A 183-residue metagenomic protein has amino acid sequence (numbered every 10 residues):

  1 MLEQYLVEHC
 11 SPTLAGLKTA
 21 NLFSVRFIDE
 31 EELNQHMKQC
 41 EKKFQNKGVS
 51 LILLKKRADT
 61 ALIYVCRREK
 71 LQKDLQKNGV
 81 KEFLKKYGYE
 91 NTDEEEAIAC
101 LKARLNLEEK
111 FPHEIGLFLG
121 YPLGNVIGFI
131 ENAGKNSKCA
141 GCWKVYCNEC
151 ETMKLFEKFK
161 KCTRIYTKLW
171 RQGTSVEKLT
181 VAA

Functional and structural regions predicted by a protein language model:
M1-R57: A structured, charge-rich N-terminal accessory region that forms the first stable segment of a protein and links
L33, K73-D74, I127: Short helix/loop capping segments that flank catalytic or ligand/cofactor-binding pockets
M37-E95: A glycine-rich, hydrophobic loop/mini-helix early in the fold
A58-D59, I98-L101, I130-A133, A140-C147: Short linear loop/turn motifs
K86-H113: Internal catalytic-core helix/loop-beta-alpha segment that presents or stabilizes conserved functional determinants
E94, E108, I115-L123, V145-N148 (+1 more regions): Short capping loops/turns at secondary-structure boundaries
P112-K138: Hydrophobic/aromatic-rich, well-ordered segments within soluble, folded domains that form packed cores
C142-A183: Long, compositionally biased
